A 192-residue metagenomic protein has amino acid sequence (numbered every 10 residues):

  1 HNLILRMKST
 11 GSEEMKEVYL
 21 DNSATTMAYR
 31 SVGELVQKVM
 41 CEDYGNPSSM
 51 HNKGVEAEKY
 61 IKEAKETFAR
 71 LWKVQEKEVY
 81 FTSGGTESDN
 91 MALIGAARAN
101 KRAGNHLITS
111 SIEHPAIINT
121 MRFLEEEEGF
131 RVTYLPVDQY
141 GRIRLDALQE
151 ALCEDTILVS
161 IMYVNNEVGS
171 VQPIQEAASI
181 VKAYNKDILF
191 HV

Functional and structural regions predicted by a protein language model:
I4-V192: Pyridoxal 5′-phosphate
